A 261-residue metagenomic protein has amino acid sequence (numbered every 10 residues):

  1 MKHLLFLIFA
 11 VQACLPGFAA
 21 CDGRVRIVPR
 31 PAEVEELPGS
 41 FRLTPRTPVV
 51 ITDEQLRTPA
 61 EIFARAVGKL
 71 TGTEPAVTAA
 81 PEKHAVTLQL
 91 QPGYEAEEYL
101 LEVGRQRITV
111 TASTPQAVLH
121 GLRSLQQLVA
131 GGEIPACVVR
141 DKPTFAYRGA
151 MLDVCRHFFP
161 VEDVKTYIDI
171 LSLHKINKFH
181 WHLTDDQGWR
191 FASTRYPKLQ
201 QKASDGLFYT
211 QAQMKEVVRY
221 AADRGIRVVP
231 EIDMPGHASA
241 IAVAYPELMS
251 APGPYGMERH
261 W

Functional and structural regions predicted by a protein language model:
M1-R24: Bacterial Sec-dependent N-terminal signal peptides
H3-F6, D53, R57, M214: Generic alpha-helix initiation/capping and coil-helix boundary signal
P16, E35-L37, G236: Local alpha-helix boundary/kink/capping signal
A20-F145: Contiguous, structured surface segment used for ligand recognition
Y94-W261: Feature activates predominantly on carbohydrate-active enzymes
